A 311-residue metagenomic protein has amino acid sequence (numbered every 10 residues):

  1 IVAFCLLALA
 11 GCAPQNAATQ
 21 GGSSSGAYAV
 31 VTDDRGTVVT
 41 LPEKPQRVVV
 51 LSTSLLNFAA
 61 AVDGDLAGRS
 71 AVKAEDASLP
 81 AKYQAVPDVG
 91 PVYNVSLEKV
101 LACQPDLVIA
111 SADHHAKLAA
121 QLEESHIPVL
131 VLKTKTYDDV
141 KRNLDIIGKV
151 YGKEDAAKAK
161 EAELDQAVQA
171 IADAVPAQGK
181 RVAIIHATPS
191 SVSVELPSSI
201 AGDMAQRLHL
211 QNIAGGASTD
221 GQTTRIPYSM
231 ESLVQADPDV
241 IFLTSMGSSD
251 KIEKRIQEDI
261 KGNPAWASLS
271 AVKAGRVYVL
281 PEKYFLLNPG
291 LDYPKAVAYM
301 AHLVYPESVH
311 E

Functional and structural regions predicted by a protein language model:
A3, G11-S54, D155-I185, S245 (+1 more regions): Bacterial Sec-exported substrate-binding components of ABC uptake systems
D34-G36, P87-E98, T219-M230: Short helix-initiation/N-cap motifs at beta->coil->alpha
T53-C103, L107-A112, L210-I213: A short, structured surface patch at a secondary-structure boundary
E75, V194-T224: Alpha-helical, coiled-coil/dimerization segments enriched in small aliphatic residues
L79-A81, H114-I146, V150, Y278: Flexible loop/hinge segments that line or gate small-molecule binding clefts
S96-A110, I127, S229-L243: Proline-aspartate-enriched helix->loop->beta-strand connector
K117, K133-I146, R181-M204, S249-K251: Extracytoplasmic ligand-binding site segments that recognize negatively charged/polar headgroups
K141-R142, K149, K158, A172 (+2 more regions): Structured C-terminal subdomain patch of bacterial secreted/periplasmic proteins
